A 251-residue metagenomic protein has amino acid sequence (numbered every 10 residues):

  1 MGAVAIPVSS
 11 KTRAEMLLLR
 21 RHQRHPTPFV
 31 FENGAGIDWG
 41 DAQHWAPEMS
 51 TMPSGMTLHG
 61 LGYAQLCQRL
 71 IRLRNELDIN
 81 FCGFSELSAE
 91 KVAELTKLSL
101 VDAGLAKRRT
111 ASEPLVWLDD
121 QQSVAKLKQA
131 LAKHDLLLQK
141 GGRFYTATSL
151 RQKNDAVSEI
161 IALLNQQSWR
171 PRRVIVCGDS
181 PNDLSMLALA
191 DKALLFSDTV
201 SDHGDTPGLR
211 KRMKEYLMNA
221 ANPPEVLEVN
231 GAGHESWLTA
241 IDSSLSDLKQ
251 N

Functional and structural regions predicted by a protein language model:
M1-F84: Active-site phosphate-binding/coordination module
V4, L137, K192-A193: Residue-level detector of anion-binding/catalytic polar loops
Q23-H25, E32-N33, H134, L189-D191 (+1 more regions): Short, structured coil segments at secondary-structure junctions
P26-E32, V101-A103, A193-D198: Short hydrophobic/aromatic-enriched beta-strand-loop microsegments
Q43-E48, T96-S99, D242-D247: Short, surface-exposed amphipathic charged segments that create phosphate/polyanion-binding patches used for binding
L73-I175, P181-D183, L189: Conserved acidic, metal-coordinating active-site core of Asp-based, Mg2+-dependent phosphoryl-transfer enzymes
F144-N251: Mg2+-dependent phosphoryl-transfer enzymes with acidic/Ser/Thr/Gly-rich catalytic loops
